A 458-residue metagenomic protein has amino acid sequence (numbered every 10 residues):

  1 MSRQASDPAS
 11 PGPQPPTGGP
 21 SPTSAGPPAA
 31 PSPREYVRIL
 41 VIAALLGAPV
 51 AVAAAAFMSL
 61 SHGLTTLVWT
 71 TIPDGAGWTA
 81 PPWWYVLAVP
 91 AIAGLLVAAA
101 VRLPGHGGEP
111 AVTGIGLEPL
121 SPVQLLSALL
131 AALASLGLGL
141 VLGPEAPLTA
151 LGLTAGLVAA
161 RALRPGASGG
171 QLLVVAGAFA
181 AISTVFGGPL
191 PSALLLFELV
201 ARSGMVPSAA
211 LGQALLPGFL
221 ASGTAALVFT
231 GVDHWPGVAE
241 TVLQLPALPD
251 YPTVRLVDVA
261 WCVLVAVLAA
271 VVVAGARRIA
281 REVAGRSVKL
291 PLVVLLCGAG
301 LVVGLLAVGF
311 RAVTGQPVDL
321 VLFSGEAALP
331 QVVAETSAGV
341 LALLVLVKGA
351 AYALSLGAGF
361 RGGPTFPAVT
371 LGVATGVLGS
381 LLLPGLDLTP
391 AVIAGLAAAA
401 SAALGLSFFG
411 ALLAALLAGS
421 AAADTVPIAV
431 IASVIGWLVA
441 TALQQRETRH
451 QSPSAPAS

Functional and structural regions predicted by a protein language model:
M1-S458: Alpha-helical transmembrane segments and immediately membrane-proximal extracytoplasmic
